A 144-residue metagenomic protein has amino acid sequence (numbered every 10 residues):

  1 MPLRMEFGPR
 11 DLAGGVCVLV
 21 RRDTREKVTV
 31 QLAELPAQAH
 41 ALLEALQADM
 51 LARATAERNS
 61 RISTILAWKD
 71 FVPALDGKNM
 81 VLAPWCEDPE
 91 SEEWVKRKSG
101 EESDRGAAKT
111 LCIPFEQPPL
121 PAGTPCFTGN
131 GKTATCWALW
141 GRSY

Functional and structural regions predicted by a protein language model:
M1-Y144: NTP/phosphate- and nucleic-acid-binding module
